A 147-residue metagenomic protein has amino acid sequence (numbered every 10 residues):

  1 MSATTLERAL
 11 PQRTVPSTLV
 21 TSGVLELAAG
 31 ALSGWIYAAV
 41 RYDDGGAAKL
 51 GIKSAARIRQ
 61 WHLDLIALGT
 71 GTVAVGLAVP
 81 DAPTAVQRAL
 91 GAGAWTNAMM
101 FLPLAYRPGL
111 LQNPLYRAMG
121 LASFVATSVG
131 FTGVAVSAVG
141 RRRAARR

Functional and structural regions predicted by a protein language model:
A3-V20, V75-Q87, A138-R147: Helix-coil boundary and interhelical linker segments in multi-pass alpha-helical membrane proteins
A9, G34-W61: Interfacial loop at the N-terminal end of multi-pass membrane proteins
V15-R41: N-terminal signal-anchor transmembrane alpha helix
L19, G23-L27, V86-N97, S123-A126: Hydrophobic alpha-helical transmembrane segments of polytopic
A28-A29, S33-W35, A55-D81, A92-M99: Core segments of alpha-helical transmembrane spans in multipass integral membrane proteins
N97-L111: Transmembrane alpha-helical segments of integral membrane proteins
Q112-S123: Non-cytosolic membrane-interface motifs at loop->transmembrane helix junctions
S128-R141: Hydrophobic alpha-helical transmembrane segments in multi-pass integral membrane proteins
